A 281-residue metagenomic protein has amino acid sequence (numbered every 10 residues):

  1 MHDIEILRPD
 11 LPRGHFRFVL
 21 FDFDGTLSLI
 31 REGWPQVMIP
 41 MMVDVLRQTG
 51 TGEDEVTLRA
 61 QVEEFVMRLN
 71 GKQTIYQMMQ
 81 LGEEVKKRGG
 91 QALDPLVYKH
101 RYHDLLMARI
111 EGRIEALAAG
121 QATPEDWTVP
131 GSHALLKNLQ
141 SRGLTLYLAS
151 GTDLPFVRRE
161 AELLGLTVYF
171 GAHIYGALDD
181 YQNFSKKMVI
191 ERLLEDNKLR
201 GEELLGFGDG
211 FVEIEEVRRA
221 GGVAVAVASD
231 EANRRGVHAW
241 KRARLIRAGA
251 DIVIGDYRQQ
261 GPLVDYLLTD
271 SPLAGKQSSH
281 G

Functional and structural regions predicted by a protein language model:
M1-F21, L58, E63, M67-N70 (+2 more regions): Non-catalytic pre-domain segments flanking phosphatase-related domains
H2-A60: Active-site neighborhood of HAD-like aspartate-dependent phosphohydrolases
T26, M38, Q121-T128, S132-E162 (+1 more regions): Substrate-recognition element of Asp-dependent hydrolases with the DxDx(T/V) motif
E64-S141, T145: A metal-dependent, Asp-based hydrolase signature
L96-V97, T167-N183: A short, structured active-site edge motif that brings together acidic residues
S150, G206-I252: Acidic, Mg2+-coordinating phosphoryl-transfer loop and its flanking beta/alpha structural elements, shared across
Y175, D251-Q259: Short acidic-hydrophobic, aromatic-tinged amphipathic segments that line or gate anion-handling sites
F184-V217: Conserved Lys-Pro-Asp/Glu-containing loop-to-beta segment of HAD-superfamily phosphomonoesterases, centered on
